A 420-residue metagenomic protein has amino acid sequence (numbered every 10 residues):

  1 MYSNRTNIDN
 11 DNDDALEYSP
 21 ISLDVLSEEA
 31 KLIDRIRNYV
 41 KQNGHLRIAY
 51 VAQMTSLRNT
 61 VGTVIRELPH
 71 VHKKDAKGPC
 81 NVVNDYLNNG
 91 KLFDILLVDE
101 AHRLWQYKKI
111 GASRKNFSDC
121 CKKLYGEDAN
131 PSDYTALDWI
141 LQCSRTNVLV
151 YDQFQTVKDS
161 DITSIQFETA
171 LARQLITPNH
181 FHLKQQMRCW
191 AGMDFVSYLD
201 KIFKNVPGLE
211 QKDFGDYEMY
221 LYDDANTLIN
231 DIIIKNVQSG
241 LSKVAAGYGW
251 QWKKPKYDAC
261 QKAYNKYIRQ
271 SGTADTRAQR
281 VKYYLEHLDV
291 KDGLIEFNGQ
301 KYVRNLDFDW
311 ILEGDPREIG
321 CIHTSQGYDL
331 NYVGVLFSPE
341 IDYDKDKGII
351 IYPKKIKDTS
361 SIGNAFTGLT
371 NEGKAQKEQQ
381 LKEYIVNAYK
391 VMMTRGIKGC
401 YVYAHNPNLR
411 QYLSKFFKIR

Functional and structural regions predicted by a protein language model:
M1-Q53, N59: Phosphate-binding active sites in nucleotide-utilizing proteins
Y2-I8, V25-L26, S56-T60, R103-Q106 (+6 more regions): Flexible loop/turn segments at secondary-structure boundaries
S3-D24, K109-R114, K345-S360: Internal, charge-rich low-complexity segments
I8-N12, I33-Y39, R47-I48, V82-L87 (+5 more regions): Generic recognition of flexible, low-complexity loop/linker segments
N43-L96: Inter-Walker segment of RecA-like/P-loop motor cores
I95-H182, K345: Signature of the SF2 helicase/ATPase Hel1-core->accessory helical subdomain module
C143-V148, I311-R420: C-terminal accessory regions
K158-T163, Q174-Y343, K347-I349: Conserved helicase/translocase motor-coupling segment
